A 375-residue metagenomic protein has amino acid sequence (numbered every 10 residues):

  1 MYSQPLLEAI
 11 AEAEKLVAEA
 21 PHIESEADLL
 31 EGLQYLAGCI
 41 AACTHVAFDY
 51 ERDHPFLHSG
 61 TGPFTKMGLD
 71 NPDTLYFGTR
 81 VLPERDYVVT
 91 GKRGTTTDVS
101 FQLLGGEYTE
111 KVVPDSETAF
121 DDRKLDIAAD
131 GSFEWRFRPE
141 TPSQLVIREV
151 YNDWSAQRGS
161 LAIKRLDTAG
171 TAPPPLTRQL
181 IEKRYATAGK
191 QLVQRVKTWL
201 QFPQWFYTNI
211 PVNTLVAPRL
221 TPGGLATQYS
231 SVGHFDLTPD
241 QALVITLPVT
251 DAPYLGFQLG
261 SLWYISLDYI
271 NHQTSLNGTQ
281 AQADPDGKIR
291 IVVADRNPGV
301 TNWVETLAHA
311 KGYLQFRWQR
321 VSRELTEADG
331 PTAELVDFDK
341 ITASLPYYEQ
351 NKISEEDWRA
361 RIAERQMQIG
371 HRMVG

Functional and structural regions predicted by a protein language model:
M1-G375: A compositional/structural signature for long, glycine/proline-rich flexible linkers and loops on extracytoplasmic
